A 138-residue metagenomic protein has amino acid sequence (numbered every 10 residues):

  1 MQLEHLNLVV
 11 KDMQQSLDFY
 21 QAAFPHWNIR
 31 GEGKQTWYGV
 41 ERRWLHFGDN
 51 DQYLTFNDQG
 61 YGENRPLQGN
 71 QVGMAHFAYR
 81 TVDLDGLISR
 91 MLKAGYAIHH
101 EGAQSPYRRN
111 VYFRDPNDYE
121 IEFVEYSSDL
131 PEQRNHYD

Functional and structural regions predicted by a protein language model:
L3-D12, R42-H46, R65-R90, R109-R114: Vicinal oxygen chelate
N7-Q52: Core segments of cupin and vicinal oxygen chelate
R30-G33, I88-D138: Vicinal oxygen chelate
Q35-T36, Q59-Y61, D83, Q104-P106: Short beta->alpha connector loops
Y38, E63, D129-L130: Flexible, glycine-rich phosphate/dinucleotide-binding loops and adjacent beta-alpha linkers at cofactor/substrate
D49-Y53, G60-G62, L84: Short, charged/polar surface micro-motifs in flexible loops or helix N-caps
Y53-T55, E120: Short hydrophobic-acidic sequence motifs that mark active-site Asp/Glu residues
F56-D58, E125: Residue-level recognition of conserved beta-strand positions in structured domain cores
